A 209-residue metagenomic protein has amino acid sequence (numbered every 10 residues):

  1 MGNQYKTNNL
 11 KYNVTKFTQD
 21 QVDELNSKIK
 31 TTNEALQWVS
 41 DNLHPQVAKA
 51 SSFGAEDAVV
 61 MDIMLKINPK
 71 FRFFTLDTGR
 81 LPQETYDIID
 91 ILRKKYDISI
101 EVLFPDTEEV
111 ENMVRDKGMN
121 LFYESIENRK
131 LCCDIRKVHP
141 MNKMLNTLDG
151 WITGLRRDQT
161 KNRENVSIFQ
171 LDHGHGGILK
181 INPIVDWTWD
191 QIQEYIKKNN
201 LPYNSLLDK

Functional and structural regions predicted by a protein language model:
G2-K209: Nucleotide-activated chemistry modules centered on ATP-dependent adenylation/adenylyltransferase
